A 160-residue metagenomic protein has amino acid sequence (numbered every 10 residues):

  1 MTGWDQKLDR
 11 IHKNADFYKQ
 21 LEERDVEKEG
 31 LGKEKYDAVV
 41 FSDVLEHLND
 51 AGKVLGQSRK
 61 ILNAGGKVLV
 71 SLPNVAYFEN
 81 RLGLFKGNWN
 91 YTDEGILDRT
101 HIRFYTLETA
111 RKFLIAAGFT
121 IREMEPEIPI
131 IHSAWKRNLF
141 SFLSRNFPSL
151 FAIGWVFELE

Functional and structural regions predicted by a protein language model:
M1-D5: Conserved SAM-binding motif I beta-strand of class I
Q6, K13, E27, Y36-F41 (+2 more regions): S-adenosyl-L-methionine-dependent methyltransferase catalytic module, highlighting the catalytic core
R10-I11, Y18: Short, surface-exposed acidic-centric catalytic microdomains
D16-E29: Conserved SAM-binding strand-loop segment of SAM-dependent methyltransferases
V44: Hydrophobic adenine-recognition pocket in adenosine-nucleotide-binding enzymes
